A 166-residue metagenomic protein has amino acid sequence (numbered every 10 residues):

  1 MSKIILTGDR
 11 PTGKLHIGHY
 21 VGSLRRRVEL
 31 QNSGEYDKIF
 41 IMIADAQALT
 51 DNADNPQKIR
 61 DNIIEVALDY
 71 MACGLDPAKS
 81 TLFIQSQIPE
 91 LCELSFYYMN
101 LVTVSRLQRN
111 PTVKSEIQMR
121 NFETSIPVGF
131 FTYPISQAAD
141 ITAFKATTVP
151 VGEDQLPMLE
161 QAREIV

Functional and structural regions predicted by a protein language model:
M1-V166: NTP-dependent nucleotidyl-transfer catalytic core
